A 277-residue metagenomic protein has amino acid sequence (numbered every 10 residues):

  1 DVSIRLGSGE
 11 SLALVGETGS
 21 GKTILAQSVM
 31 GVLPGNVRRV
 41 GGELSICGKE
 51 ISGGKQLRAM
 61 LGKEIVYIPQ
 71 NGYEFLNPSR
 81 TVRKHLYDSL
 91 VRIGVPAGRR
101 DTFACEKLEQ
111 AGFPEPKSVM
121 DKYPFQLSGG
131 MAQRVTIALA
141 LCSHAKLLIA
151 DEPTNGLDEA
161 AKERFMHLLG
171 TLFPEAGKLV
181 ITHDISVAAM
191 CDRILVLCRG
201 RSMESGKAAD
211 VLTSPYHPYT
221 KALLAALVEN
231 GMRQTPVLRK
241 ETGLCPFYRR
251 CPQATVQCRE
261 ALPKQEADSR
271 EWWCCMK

Functional and structural regions predicted by a protein language model:
R38, E50-V66, R92, D210-P215: ABC ATPase NBD coupling module
N71, P78-R92: Q-loop/switch helix immediately C-terminal to the Walker
K122-L127, M131: Conserved ABC ATPase signature
C142-K146, E175: A short, proline-enriched helix->beta-strand linker immediately N-terminal to the Walker B motif in ABC-type P-loop
L148-D151: Catalytic Walker B motif of ABC-type/P-loop ATPase nucleotide-binding domains
P153-G231: P-loop NTP-binding/switch modules centered on Walker-like glycine-rich loops
G206-K277: Charged, flexible cofactor/metal-binding loops and thiol motifs
